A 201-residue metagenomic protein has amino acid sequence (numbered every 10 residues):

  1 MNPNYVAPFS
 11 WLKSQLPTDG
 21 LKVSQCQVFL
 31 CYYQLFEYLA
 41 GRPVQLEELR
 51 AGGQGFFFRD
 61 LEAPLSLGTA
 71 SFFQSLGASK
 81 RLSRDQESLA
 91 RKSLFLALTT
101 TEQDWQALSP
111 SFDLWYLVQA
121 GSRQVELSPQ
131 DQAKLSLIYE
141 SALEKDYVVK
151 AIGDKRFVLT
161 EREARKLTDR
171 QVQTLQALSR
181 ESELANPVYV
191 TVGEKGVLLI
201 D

Functional and structural regions predicted by a protein language model:
M1-D201: Domain-edge interaction signal
